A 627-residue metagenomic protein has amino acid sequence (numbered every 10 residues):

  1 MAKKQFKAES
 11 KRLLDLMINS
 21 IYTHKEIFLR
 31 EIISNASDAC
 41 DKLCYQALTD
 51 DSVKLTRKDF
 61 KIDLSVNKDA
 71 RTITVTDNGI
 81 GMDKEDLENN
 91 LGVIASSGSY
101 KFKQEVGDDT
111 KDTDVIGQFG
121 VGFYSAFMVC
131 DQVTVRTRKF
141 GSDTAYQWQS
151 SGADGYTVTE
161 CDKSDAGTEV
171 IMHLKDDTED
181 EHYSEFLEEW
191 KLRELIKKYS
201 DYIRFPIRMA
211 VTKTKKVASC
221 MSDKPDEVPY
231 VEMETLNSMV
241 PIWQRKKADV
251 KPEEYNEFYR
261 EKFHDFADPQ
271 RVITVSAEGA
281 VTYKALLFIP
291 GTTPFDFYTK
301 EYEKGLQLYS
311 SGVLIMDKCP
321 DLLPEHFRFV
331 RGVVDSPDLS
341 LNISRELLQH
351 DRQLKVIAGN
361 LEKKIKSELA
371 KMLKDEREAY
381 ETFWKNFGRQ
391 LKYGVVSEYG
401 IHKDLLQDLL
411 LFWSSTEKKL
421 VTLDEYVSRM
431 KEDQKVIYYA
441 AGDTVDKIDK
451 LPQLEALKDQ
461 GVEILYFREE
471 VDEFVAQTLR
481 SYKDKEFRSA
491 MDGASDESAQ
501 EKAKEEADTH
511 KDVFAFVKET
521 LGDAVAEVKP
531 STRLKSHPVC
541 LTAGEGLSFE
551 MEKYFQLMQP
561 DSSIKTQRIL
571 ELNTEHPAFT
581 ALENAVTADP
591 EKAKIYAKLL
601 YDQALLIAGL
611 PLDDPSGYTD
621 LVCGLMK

Functional and structural regions predicted by a protein language model:
M1-F186, E194: GHKL (Bergerat-fold) ATPase N-terminal catalytic module, capturing the glycine-rich phosphate-binding loop and acidic
V115, V133-G155, K175-K627: GHKL/Bergerat-fold ATPase module in large chromosome/replication-associated machines
